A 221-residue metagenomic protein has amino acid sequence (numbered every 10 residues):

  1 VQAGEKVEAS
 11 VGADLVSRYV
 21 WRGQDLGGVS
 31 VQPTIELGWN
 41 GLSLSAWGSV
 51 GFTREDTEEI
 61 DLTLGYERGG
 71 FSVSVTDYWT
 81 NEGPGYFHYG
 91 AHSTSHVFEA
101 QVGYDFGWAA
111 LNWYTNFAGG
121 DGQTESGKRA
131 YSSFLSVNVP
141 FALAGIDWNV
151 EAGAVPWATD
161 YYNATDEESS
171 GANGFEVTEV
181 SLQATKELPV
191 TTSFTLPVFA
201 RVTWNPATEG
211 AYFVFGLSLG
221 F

Functional and structural regions predicted by a protein language model:
Q2, V20-L26, S49-E55, G85-S93 (+3 more regions): Outer-membrane beta-barrel domain signature
Q2-E8, G41, V139-V150, T185-V198: Short loop/turn motifs that connect adjacent beta-strands in outer-membrane beta-barrel proteins
A3-G38: Outer-membrane beta-barrel initiation region
E5-V7, G27-V31, D56-I60, G69 (+5 more regions): Residues that define the transmembrane beta-barrel architecture of outer-membrane proteins
V11-Y19, G41-F52, S72-G85, A100 (+3 more regions): Transmembrane beta-strand segments that form the barrel wall of outer-membrane beta-barrel proteins
G27-D77, A109, V139-W148, F221: Glycine- and aromatic-enriched membrane insertion/assembly motifs of diderm outer-membrane and organelle channel
A91-S169, V177: Detector for outer-membrane/organellar transmembrane beta-barrel domains, recognizing the amphipathic beta-strand
V139, L182, L188, E209-F221: Outer-membrane beta-barrel "beta-signal"
